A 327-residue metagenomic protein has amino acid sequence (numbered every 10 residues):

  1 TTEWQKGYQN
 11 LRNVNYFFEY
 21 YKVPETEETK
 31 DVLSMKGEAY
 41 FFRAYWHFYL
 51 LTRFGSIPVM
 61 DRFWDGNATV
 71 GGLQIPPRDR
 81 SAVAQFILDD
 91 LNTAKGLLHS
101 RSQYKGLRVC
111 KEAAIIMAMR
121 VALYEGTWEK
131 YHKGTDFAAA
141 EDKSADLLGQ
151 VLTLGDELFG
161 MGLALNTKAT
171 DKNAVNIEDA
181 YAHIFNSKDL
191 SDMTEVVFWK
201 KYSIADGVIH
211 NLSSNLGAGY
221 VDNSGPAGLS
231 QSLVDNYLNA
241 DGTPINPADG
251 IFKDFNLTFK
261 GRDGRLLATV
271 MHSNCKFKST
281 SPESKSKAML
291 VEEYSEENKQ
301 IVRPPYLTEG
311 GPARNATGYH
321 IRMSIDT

Functional and structural regions predicted by a protein language model:
T1, I57, D61, L91-T93 (+2 more regions): An aromatic- and glycine-enriched ligand-binding surface/loop that stacks and positions planar moieties
T1-F54, V70-G106, K253-F255, K260-G261 (+3 more regions): Conserved, well-structured interaction surfaces
A39, R43, A118, V151-G155: Short amphipathic alpha-helical coiled-coil/interface segments
M60-A68: Short, conserved phosphate-binding/catalytic loop or strand-edge motifs used in phosphoryl-/nucleotidyl-transfer
K105-A114: Aromatic-lined, polymer-binding surfaces characteristic of secreted/periplasmic polysaccharide-degrading enzymes
